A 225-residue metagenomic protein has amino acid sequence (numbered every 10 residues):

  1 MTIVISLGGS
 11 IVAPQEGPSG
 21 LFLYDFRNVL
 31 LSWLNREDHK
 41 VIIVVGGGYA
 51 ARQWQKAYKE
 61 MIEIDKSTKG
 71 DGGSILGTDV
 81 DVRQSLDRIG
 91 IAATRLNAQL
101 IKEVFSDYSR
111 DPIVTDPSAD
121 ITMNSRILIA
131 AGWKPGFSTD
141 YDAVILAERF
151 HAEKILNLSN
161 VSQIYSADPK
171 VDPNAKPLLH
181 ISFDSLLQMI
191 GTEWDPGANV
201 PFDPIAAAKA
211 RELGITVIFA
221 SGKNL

Functional and structural regions predicted by a protein language model:
M1-I42: N-terminal glycine-/serine-/threonine-rich phosphate-binding loop
V4-G8, V44-G46, A130-G132, N157-L158: Short beta-strand segments
P14-Q15, A50-Q53, P135-L146, I164-A167 (+1 more regions): Short glycine/serine/threonine-rich phosphate/pyrophosphate-binding segments that cradle anionic phosphate groups
F26, N124-I127, W133-K134, K176-L225: Polyanion-binding loop/helix "lid" in catalytic or ligand-binding cores
W33, V144-R149, A206-K209: Hydrophobic/aromatic ligand-binding patch that stacks against planar heteroaromatic rings of cofactors or nucleotides
Q55-D142, E148-R149: Ligand-binding beta-strand-loop-alpha-helix segment within the catalytic cores of soluble metabolic enzymes
L146-P173, F219-L225: Acidic, metal-binding active-site segment of PIN/NYN-like and related structure-specific nucleases
